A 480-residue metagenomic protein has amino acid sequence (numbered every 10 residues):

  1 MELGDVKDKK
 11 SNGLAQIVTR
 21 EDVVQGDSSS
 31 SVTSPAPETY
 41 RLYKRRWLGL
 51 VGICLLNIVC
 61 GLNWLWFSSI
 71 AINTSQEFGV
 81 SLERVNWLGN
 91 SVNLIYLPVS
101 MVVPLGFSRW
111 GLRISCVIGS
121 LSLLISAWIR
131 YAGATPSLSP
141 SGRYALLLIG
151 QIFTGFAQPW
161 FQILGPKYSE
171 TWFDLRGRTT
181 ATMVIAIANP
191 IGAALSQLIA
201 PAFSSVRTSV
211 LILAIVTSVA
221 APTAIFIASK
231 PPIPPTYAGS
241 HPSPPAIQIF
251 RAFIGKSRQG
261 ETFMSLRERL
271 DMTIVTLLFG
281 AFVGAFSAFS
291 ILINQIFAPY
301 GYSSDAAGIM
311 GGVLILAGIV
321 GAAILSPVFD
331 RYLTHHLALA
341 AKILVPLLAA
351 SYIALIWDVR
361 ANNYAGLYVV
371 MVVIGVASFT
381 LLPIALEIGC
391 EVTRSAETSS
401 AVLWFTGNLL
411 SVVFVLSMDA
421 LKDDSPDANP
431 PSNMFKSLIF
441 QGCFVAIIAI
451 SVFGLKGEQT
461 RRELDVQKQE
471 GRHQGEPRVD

Functional and structural regions predicted by a protein language model:
E2-N63, F67, I72, Q76: Cytosolic juxtamembrane N-terminal segment immediately preceding the first transmembrane helix of multi-pass
F67-S68, M264-S326, F414-V415: Extracytoplasmic gate region of multi-pass secondary transporters
P98-Y144: Conserved MFS/SLC helix-loop-helix module at the cytosolic interface between two early adjacent transmembrane helices
V99-C116, V320-L337, K422: Helix-to-loop junctions at the C-terminal end of transmembrane segments in multipass secondary transporters
Y144, L148-A188: Cytoplasmic helix-loop-helix junction between adjacent transmembrane helices in 12-TM secondary transporters
G177-S204, T217, L403-V415: Glycine-rich segments within core transmembrane alpha-helices of 12-TM secondary carriers
R207-I227, F435-G454: Symmetry-related core transmembrane helices of the 12-TM Major Facilitator Superfamily/SLC fold
L333-A385: C-terminal transmembrane helical hairpin of 12-TM major facilitator-type secondary transporters
